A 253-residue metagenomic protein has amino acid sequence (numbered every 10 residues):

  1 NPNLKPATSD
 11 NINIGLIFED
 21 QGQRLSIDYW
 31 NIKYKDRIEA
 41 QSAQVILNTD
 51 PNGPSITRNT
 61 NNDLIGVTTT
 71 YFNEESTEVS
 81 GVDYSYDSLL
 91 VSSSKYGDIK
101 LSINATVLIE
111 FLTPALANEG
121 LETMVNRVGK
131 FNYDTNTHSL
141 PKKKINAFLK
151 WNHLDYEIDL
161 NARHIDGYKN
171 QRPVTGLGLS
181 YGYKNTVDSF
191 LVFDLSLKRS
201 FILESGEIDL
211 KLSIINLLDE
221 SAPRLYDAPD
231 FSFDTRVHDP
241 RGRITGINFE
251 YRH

Functional and structural regions predicted by a protein language model:
N1-A7, I12, G22-Y34: Solvent-exposed loop/turn elements at secondary-structure boundaries
N1-P2, T68-N73, V128-N136, L179-N185 (+1 more regions): Extracellular loop and loop/strand-boundary signature of outer-membrane beta-barrel proteins
T8-I12, E78-V82, P141-I145, S189-F193 (+1 more regions): Residues that define the transmembrane beta-barrel architecture of outer-membrane proteins
I14-L16, L25-I27, Y86, L101-A105 (+5 more regions): Membrane-embedded beta-strand positions of outer-membrane beta-barrel proteins
G22-L25, S94, D155-D159, L203-L210: Repeated loop/turn-to-beta-strand initiation elements of outer-membrane beta-barrel proteins
Y29-R172: Gram-negative outer-membrane beta-barrel transporters
K35, I109, A162-G176, R199-H253: C-terminal beta-signal and adjacent terminal beta-strands/loops of Gram-negative outer-membrane beta-barrel proteins
D159-D194: Extracytoplasmic gating/loop element in the C-terminal half of outer-membrane beta-barrel translocons and assembly
